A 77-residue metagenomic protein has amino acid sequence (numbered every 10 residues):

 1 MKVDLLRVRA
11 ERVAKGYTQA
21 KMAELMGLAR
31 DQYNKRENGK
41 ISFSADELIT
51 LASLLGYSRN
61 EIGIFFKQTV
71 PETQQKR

Functional and structural regions predicted by a protein language model:
M1-A14: A short, Lys/Arg-rich alpha-helix, primarily the initiator
R9, N34-K35, G63: Key DNA-contacting residues within the recognition helix of helix-turn-helix
V13, E24, S53: Alpha-helical residues within the helix-turn-helix
V13, G27, N38-K40, K67: Residue-level detection of the helix-turn-helix DNA-binding "recognition helix"
G16-K35: Short alpha-helical DNA-recognition segment
S44-I62: DNA major-groove recognition helix of helix-turn-helix/homeodomain DNA-binding modules
S53, E61-R77: Short, charged recognition helix plus adjacent turn of helix-turn-helix-like nucleic-acid-binding domains
